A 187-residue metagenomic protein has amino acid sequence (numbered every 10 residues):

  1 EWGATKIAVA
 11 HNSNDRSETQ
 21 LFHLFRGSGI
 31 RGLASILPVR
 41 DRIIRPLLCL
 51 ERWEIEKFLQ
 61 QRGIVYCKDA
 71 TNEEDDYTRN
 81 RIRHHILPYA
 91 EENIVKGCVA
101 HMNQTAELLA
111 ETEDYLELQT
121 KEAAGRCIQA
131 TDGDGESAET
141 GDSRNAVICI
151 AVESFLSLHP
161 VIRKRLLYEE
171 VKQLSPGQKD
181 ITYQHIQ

Functional and structural regions predicted by a protein language model:
E1-E54, Q61-R62, Y89, Q119-R144: Active-site adenylate/phosphate-handling loop in enzymes that bind or generate adenylated species
W2, R16, S28, L50 (+5 more regions): Residue-level signal for short amphipathic helical patches enriched in basic/charged and nearby hydrophobic residues
S17-L21, R83, I186: Alpha-helical structural signal
P38-R40, H84, N103-Q187: AMP-forming adenylation/ATP pyrophosphatase catalytic core
R45, K68-Y77, A151-L158: A short glycine-threonine-serine/GTX helix/turn-capping micro-motif
I55-F58, Y168: Short glycine-/small-residue-rich flexible loop motifs, especially phosphate/cofactor-binding loops
R62-V99, Q104-E107: Mid-to-C-terminal catalytic subdomains of enzymes that bind/position adenosyl phosphate moieties or nucleic-acid
